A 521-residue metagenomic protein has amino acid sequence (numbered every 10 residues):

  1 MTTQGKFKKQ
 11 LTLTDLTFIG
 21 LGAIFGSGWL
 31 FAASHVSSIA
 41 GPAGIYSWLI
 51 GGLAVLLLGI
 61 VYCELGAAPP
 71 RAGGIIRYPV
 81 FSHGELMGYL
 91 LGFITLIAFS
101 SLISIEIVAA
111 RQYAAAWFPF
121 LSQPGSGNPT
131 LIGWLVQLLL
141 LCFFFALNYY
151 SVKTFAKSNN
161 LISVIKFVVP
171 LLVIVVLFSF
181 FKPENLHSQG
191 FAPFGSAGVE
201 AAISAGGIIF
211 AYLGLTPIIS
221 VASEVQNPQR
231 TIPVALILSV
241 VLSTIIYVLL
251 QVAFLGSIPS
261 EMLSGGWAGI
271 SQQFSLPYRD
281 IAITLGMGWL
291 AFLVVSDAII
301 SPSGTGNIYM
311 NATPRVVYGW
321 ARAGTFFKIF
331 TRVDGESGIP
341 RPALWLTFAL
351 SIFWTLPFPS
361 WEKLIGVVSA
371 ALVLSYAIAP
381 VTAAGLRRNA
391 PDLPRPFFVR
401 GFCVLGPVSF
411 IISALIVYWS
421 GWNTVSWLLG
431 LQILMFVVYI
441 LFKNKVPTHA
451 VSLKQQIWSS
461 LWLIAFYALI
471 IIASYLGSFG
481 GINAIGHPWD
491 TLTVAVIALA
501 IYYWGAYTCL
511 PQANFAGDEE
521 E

Functional and structural regions predicted by a protein language model:
M1-Q10, A383-L405, S426-E521: Terminal cytosolic tails of multi-pass membrane transporters, especially the segment immediately following the final
M1-S34, S38-A43, L49, L56-C63 (+3 more regions): Membrane-interface "cap" regions at the ends of multi-pass membrane proteins
T2-F7, P42-I45, I50, L121-I132 (+1 more regions): Helix-loop-helix junctions that connect adjacent transmembrane segments in multi-pass membrane transporters
K8, F31-V136, L242, L249 (+1 more regions): Extracellular loop-to-transmembrane helix junctions
K8, L13, L131-L138, Q226-Q229 (+6 more regions): Loop-to-transmembrane helix boundary motifs in multi-pass membrane proteins
R71, I94-A109, Y212, T216-V225 (+3 more regions): Membrane-helix boundary/coupling elements in multi-pass transport proteins
R77-V80, G84, A115-Q123, F194 (+3 more regions): TM-loop-TM module centered on a large, flexible mid-protein loop between adjacent transmembrane helices in multi-pass
I132-P183, G195, L236-V240, V368-A377 (+1 more regions): Membrane-interface loop-to-helix entry segments
